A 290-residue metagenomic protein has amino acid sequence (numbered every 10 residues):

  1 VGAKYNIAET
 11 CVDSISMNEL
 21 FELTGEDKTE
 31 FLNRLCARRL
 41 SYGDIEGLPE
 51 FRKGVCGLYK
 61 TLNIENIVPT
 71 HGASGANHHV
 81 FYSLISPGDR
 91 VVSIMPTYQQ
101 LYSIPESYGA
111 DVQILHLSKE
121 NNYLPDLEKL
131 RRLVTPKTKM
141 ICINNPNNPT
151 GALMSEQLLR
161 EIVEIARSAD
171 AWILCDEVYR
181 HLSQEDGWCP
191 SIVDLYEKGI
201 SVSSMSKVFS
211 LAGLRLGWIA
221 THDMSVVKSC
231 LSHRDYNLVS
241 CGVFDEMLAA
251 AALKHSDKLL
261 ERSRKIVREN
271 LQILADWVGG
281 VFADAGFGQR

Functional and structural regions predicted by a protein language model:
V1-G72, A252-H255: N-terminal small-domain helix-loop-helix segment of the aminotransferase-like
I7-T10, V55, I67, V91 (+9 more regions): Generic structural signal for small/hydrophobic residues in well-ordered secondary structure, especially within
S14-I15, G280-R290: Conserved PLP-binding catalytic core of the aspartate aminotransferase-like
L58-T61, F81-I85: Glycine-rich helix-loop-beta junction characteristic of Rossmann-like nucleotide cofactor-binding loops
E65, S83-P105: Conserved PLP-anchoring active-site segment centered on the Schiff-base-forming lysine
D89, A110, S168-A171, E197: A short helix->loop->beta-strand "cap" motif at the edges of active sites that frequently abuts
K119-G187: Active-site phosphate-binding strand-loop segment of PLP-dependent enzymes
L195-R268, Q272-G280: Conserved core segment of the aminotransferase class I/II
